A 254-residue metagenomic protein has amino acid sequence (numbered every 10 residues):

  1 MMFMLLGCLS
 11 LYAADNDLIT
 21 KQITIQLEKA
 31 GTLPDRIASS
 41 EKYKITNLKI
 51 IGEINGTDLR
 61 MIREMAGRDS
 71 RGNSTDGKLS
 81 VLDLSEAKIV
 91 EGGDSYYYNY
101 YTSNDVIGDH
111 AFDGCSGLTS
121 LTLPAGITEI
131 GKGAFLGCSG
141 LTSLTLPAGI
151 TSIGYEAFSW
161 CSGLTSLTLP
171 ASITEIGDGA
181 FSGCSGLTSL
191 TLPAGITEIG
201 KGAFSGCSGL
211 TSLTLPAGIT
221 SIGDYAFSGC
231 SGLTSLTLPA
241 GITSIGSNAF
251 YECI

Functional and structural regions predicted by a protein language model:
M1-S10: Bacterial N-terminal signal peptides
L11-D15: Boundary at the C-terminal end of the N-terminal hydrophobic targeting segment
L18, L33, V106, F227: Sparse, context-dependent recognition of short Cys/His-centered cofactor- or disulfide-binding micro-motifs
T20-K29, T46-I54, G72-D105, S116-E129 (+6 more regions): Structural signature of tandem-repeat unit edges
G31-E41, T57-G67: Short, T/G/N/S-enriched strand-turn elements that build extracellular solenoid repeat scaffolds
S40, M65-R68, G114, G137 (+2 more regions): Structured segments of extracytoplasmic/periplasmic soluble domains in secreted or envelope-associated proteins
G108-A111, G131-L136, G154-S159, G177-S182 (+3 more regions): Consensus positions within tandem repeat domains that build extended binding/scaffold surfaces
